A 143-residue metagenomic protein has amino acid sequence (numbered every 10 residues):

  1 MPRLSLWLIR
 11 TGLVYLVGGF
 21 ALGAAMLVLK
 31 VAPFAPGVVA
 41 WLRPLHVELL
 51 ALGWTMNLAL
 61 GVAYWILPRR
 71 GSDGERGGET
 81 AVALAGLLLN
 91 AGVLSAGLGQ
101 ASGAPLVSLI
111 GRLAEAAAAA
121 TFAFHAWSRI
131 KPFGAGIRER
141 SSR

Functional and structural regions predicted by a protein language model:
M1-R143: Hydrophobic alpha-helical transmembrane segments of multi-pass integral membrane proteins
